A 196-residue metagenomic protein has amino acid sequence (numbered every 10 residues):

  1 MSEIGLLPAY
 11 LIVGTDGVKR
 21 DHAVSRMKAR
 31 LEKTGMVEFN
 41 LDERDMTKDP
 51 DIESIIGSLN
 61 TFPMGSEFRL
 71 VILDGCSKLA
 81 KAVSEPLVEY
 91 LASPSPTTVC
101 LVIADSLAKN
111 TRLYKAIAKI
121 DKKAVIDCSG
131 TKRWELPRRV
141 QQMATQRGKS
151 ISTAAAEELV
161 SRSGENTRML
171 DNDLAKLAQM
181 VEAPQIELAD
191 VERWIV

Functional and structural regions predicted by a protein language model:
M1-V196: Conserved beta/loop motifs at nucleotide-recognition and modification sites
